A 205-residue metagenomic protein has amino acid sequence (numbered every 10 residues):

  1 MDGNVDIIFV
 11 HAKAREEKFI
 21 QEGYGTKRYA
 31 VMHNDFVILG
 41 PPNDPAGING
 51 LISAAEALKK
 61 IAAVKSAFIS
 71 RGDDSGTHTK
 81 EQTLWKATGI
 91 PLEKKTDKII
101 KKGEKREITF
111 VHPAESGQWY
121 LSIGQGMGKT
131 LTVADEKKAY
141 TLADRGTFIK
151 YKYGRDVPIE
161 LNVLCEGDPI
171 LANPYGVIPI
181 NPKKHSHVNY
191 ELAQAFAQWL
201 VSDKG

Functional and structural regions predicted by a protein language model:
M1-N4, A12-K13, I20, M32 (+1 more regions): Exported/periplasmic ABC-transporter solute-binding proteins
D6-I7, T26-L39: Short, glycine-/small- and polar/acidic-enriched structural segments that line small-molecule recognition paths
